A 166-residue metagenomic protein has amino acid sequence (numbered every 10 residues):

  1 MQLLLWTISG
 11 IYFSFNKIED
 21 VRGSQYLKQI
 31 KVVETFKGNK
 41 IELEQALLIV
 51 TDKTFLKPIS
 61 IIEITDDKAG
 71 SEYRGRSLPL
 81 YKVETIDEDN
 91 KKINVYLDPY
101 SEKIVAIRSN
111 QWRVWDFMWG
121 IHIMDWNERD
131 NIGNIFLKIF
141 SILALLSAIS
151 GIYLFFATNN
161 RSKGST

Functional and structural regions predicted by a protein language model:
M1-T166: Conserved histidines in hydrophobic membrane contexts and catalytic metal-binding motifs
